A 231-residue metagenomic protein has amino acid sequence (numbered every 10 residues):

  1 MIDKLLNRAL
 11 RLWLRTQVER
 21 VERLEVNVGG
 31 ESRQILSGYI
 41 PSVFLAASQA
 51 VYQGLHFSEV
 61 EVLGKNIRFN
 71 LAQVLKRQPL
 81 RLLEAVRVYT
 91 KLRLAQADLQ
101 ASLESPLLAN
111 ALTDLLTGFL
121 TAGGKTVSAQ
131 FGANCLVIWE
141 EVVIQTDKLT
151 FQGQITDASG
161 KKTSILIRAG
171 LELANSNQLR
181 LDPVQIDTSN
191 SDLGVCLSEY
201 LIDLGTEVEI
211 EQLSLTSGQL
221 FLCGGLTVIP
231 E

Functional and structural regions predicted by a protein language model:
M1-E231: Extracellular/lumenal and peripheral-membrane lipid-interaction modules
